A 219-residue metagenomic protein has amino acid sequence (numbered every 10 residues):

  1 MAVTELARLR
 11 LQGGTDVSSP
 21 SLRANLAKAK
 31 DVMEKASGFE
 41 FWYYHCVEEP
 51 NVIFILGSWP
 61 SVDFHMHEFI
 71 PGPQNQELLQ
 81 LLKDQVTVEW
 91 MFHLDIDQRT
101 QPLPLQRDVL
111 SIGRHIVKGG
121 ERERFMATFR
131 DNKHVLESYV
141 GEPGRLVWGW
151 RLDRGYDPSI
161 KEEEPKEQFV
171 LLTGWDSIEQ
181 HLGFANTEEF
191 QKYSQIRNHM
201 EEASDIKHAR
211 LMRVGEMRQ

Functional and structural regions predicted by a protein language model:
M1-Q219: Short S/T/G/P-rich N-terminal loop/turn motif that feeds into the first structured element of a domain
